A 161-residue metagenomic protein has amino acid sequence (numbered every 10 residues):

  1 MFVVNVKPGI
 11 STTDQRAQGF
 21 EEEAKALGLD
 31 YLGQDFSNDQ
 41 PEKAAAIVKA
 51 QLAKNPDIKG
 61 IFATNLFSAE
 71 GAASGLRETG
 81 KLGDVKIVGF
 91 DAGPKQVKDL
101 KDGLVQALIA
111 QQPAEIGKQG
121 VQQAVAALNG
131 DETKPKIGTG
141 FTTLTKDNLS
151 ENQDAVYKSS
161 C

Functional and structural regions predicted by a protein language model:
M1-C161: A residue-level marker of the well-folded mature domains of exported/periplasmic proteins
